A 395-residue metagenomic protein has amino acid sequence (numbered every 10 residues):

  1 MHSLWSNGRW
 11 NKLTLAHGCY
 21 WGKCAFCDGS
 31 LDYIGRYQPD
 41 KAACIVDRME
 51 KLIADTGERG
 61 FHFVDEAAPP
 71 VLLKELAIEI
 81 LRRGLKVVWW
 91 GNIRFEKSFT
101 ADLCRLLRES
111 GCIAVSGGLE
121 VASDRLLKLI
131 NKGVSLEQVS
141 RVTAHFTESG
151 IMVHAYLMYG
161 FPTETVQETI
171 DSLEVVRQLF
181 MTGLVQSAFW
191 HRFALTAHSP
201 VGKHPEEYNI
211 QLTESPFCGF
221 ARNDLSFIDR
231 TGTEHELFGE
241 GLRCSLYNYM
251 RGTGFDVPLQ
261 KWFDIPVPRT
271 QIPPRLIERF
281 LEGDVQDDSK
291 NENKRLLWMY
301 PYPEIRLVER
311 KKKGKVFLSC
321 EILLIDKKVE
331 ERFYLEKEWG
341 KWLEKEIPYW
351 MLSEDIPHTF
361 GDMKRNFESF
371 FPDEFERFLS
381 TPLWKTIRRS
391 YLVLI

Functional and structural regions predicted by a protein language model:
M1-S149: Radical SAM [4Fe-4S] cluster-binding motif and immediate context
Y20, D28, F63, F161 (+8 more regions): Intrinsically disordered, low-complexity regions enriched in small/polar residues
L81-V88, N92-I272: A structural motif corresponding to the C-terminal lobe/cap of the Radical SAM core domain
F227-I395: Radical SAM enzyme core and accessory elements
